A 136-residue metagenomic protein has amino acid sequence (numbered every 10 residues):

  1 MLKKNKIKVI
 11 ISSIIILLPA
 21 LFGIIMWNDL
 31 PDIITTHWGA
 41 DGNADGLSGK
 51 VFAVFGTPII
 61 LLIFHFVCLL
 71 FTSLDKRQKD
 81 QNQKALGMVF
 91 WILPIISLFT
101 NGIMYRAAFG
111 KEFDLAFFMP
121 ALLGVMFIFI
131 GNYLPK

Functional and structural regions predicted by a protein language model:
L2-I34, G39-K136: Feature 926 captures the class I aminoacyl-tRNA synthetase adenylation module centered on the KMSKS loop
